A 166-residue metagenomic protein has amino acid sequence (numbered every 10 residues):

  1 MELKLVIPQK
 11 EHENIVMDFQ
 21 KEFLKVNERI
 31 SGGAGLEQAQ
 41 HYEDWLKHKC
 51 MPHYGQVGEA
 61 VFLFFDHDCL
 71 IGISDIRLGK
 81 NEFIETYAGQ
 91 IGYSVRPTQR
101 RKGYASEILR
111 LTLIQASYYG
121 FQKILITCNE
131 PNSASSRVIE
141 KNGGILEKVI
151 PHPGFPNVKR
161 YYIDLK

Functional and structural regions predicted by a protein language model:
M1-Q90, Q115, F155-K166: GNAT-family acyltransferases
G79-K80, Y118, E147-K148: Short histidine
G92-V95, R101-I114, Y118, R137-K141: Conserved acetyl-CoA-binding loop-helix of GNAT-fold acetyltransferases
A116-T127: Conserved GNAT acetyl-CoA-binding A-motif
I126-S136: Conserved beta-strand-loop-alpha-helix junction that forms the acyl-donor binding cleft
T127-C128, G143-R160: Conserved catalytic-core motifs of GNAT/GCN5-like acyltransferases
